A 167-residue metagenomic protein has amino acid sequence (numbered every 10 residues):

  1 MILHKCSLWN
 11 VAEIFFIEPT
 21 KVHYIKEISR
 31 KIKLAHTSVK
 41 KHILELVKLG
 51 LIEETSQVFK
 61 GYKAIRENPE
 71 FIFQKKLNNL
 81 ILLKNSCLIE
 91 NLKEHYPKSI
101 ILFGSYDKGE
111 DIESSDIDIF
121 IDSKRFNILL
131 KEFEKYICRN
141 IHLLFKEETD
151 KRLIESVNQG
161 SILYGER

Functional and structural regions predicted by a protein language model:
M1-K98, D107-E113, D122-R167: Catalytic core of pol beta-like nucleotidyltransferases
